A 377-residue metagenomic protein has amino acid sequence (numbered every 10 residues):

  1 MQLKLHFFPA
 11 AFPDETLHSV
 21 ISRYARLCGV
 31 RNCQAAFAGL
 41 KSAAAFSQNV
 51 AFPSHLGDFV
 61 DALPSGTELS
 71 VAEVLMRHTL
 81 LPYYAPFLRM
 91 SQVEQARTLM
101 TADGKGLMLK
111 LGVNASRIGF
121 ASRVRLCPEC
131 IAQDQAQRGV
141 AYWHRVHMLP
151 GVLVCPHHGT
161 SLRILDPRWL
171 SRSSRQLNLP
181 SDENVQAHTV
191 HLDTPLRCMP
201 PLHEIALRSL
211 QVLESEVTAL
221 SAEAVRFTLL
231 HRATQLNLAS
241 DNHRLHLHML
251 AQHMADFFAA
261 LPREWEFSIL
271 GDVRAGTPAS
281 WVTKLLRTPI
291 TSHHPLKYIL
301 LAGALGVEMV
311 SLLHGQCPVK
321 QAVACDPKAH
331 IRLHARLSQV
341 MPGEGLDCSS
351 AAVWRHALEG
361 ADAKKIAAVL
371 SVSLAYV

Functional and structural regions predicted by a protein language model:
M1-V377: Basic, alpha-helical nucleic-acid-binding regions used in initiation and control of genome expression
